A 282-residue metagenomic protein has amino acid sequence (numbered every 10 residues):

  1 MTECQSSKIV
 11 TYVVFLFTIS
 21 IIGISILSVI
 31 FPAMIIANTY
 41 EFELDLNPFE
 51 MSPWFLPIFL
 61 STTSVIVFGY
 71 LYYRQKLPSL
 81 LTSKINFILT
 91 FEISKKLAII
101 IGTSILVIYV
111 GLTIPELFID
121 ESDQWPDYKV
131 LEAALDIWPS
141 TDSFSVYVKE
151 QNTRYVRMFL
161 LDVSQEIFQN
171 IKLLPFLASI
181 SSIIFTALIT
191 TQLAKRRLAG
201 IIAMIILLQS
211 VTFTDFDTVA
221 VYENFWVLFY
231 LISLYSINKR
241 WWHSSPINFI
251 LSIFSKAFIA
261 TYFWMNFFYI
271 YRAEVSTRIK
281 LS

Functional and structural regions predicted by a protein language model:
M1-I114: Start-transfer (signal-anchor) and selected internal transmembrane alpha helices of multi-pass inner/ER membrane
I114-L135, S140-L160: Extracytoplasmic catalytic/substrate-binding loops of multi-pass membrane glycan-assembly enzymes
Q151, Y155-I184, F216: Loop-to-helix entry region of an early transmembrane alpha helix in multi-pass inner-membrane enzymes
T186-Q209, V227-L228: Transmembrane-helix signature of polytopic, membrane-embedded enzymes that assemble or transfer cell-envelope glycans
D215-E223: Short acidic/glycine- and proline-prone juxtamembrane loop motifs at membrane-interface regions of multi-pass membrane
Y230-S244: Membrane-interface transmembrane helices that cradle and orient dolichyl/undecaprenyl
H243-N266: Membrane-interface alpha helices of multi-pass inner-membrane proteins
T261-S282: Perimembrane helix-loop-helix junctions
